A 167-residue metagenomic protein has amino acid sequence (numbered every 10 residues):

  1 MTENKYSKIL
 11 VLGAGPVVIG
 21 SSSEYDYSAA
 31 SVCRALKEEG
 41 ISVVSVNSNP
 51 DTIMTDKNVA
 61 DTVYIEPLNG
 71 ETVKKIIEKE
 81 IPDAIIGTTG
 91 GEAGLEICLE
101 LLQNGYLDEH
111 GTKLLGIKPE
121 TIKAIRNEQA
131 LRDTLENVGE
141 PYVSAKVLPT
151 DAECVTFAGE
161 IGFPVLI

Functional and structural regions predicted by a protein language model:
M1-I167: N-terminal beta-alpha lobe that positions the nucleotide/phosphoryl donor in ATP/NTP-coupled carboxylate activation
